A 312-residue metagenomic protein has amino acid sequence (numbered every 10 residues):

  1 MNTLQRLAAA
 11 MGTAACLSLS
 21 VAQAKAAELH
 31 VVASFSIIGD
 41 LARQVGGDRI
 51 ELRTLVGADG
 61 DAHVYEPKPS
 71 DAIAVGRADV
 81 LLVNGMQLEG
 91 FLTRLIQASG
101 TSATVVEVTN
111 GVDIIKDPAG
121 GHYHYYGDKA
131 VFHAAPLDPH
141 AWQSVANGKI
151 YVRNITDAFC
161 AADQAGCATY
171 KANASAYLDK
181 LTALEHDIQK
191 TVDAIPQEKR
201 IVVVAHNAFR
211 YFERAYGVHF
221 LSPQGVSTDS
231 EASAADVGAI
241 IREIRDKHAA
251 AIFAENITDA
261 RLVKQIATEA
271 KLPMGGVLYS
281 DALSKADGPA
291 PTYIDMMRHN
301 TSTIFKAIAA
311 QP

Functional and structural regions predicted by a protein language model:
M1-T3: N-terminal secretory signal peptides that target proteins for export/translocation
R6-L7, G148: Hydrophobic/aromatic residues in well-formed alpha-helices
A8-S20: Bacterial N-terminal signal peptides
K25-P312: Extracytoplasmic metal-acquisition and chelation regions
